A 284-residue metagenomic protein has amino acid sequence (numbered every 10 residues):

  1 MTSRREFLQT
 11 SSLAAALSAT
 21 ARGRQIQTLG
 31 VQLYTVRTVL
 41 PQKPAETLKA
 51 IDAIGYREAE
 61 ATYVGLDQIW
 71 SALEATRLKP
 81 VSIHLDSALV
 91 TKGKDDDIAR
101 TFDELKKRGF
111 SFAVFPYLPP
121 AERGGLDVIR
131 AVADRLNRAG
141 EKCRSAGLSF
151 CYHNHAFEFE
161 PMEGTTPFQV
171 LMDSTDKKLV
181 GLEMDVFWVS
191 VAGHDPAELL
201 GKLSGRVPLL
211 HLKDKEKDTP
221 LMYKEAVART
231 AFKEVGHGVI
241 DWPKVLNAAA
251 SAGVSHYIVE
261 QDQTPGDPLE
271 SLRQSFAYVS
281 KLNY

Functional and structural regions predicted by a protein language model:
M1-A15: N-terminal secretory signal peptides and thylakoid transit peptides that target proteins across membranes
S12, L17, R57-E58, A88-G181 (+2 more regions): Active-site acidic/histidine proton-transfer and metal-coordination neighborhood in alpha/beta enzyme cores
A19-E46, A50: C-terminal segment of N-terminal export signals and the immediately downstream linker at the start of the mature
R24, K49-D52, L66-S82, D97-F110 (+4 more regions): Acidic (Asp/Glu)-rich catalytic clusters
Q27-Q32, A59-A61, P80-L85, A113-F115 (+4 more regions): Hydrophobic faces of well-ordered beta-strands that scaffold small-molecule active sites in alpha/beta enzyme cores
V31, I51, L73, L105 (+6 more regions): Conserved, mostly hydrophobic/aromatic
Y34-V36, T62-V64, L85-A88, L118-P120 (+4 more regions): Active-site beta-loop-alpha junctions enriched in small/polar residues
S145-V239: Acidic/histidine-rich catalytic cores of soluble enzymes
